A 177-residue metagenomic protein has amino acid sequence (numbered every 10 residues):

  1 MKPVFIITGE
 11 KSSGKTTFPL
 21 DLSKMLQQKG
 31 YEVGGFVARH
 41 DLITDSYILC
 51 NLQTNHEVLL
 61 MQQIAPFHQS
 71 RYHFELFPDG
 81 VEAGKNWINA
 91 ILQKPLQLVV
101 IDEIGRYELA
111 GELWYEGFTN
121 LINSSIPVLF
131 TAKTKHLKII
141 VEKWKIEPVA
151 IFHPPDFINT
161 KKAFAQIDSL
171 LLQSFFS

Functional and structural regions predicted by a protein language model:
M1, Q93-P95, N123-S125: Short loop/turn elements that form and flank the Walker-type P-loop nucleotide-binding site in RecA-like NTPase cores
V4: Walker A (P-loop) ATP-phosphate-binding motif of ABC ATPase nucleotide-binding domains
I7: Hydrophobic anchor at the beta1->P-loop junction of P-loop NTPases
K11: The conserved Walker
K15: Conserved lysine of the Walker
L20-R71, E75, D79: N-terminal phosphate/diphosphate-binding loop that engages ATP/GTP or pyrophosphate donors across diverse enzyme folds
F67-G111, Y115-N120: Phosphate-binding/switch loop-helix module in NTP-utilizing enzymes
G105-S177: Replace "adjacent to P-loop NTPase cores in ATP/GTP-dependent enzymes" with "adjacent to NTP-binding cores
